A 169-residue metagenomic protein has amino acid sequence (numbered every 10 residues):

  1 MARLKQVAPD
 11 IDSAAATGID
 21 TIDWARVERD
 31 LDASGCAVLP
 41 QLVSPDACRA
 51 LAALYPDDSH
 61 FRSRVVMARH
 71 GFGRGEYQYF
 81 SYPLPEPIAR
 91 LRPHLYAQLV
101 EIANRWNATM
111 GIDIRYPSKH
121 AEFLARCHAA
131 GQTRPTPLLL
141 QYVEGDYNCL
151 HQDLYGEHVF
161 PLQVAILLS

Functional and structural regions predicted by a protein language model:
M1-L162, S169: Fe(II)/2-oxoglutarate oxygenase catalytic core
